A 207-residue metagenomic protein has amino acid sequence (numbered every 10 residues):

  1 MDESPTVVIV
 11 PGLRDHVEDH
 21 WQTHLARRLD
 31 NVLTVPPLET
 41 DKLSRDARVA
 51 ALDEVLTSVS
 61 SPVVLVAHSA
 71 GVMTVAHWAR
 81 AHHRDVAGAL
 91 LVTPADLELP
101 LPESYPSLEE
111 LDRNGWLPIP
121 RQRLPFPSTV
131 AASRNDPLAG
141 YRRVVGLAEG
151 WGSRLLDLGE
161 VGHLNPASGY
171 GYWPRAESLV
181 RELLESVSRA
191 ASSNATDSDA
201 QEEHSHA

Functional and structural regions predicted by a protein language model:
D2-S61, R189: Active-site catalytic motif of lipid deacylating hydrolases and related acyltransferases
G12, P37-T40, L90-L99: Active-site nucleophile loop of the alpha/beta-hydrolase fold
V17, P137-R143: Conserved alpha/beta-hydrolase "acid-adjacent" motif
N31-L33, E149-N165: Catalytic histidine neighborhood in serine/cysteine hydrolases with alpha/beta-hydrolase-type architecture
A47, P166-E182: Post-His helix in hydrolase/transferase enzymes
L65-A76: Gly/Ala-rich beta-loop-alpha elbow adjacent to hydrolase catalytic centers
H77-G88, L97: Conserved hydrolase catalytic core segment
R123-A132, D136: Short beta-strand/loop motif that positions the catalytic acidic residue of the alpha/beta-hydrolase fold
